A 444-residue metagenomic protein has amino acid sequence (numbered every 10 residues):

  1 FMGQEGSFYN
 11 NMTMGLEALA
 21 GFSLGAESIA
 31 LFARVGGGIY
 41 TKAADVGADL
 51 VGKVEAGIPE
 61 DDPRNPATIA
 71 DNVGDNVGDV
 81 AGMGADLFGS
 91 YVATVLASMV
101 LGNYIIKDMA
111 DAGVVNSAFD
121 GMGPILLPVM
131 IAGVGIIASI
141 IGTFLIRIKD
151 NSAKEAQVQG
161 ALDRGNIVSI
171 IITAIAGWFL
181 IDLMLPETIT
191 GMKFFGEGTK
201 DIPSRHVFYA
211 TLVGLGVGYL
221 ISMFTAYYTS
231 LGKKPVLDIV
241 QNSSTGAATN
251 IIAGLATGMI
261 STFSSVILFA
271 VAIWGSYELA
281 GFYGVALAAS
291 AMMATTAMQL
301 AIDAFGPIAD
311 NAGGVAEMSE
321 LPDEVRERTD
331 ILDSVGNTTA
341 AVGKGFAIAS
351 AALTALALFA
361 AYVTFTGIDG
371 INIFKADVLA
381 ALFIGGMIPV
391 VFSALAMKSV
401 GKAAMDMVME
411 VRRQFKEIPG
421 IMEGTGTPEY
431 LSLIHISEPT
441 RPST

Functional and structural regions predicted by a protein language model:
F1-S437, R441: Hydrophobic packing and interface segments
